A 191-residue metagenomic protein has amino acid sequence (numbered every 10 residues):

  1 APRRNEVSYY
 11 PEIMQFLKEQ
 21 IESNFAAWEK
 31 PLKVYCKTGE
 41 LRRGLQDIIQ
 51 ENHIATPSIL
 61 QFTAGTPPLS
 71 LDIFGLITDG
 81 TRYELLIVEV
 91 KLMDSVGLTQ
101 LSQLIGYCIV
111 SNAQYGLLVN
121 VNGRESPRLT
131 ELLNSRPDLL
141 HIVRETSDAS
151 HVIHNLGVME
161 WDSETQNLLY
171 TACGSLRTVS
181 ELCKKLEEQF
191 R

Functional and structural regions predicted by a protein language model:
A1-T38: Nuclease catalytic cores
E12, D72, S102-Q103: Well-ordered alpha-helical segments embedded in enzymatic catalytic cores
I13-F25, I49, I77, C108-S111 (+1 more regions): Hydrophobic, Leu/Ile/Phe/Ala-enriched alpha-helical segments that form helix-helix packing faces
W28-E84, V96, T165-L176: Active-site metal-binding core of divalent-cation-utilizing nuclease and nuclease-like domains
F74, K91, N122: Anionic group-transfer/hydrolysis microenvironments
V88: Conserved beta3 VAIK motif of the Hanks protein kinase fold
S95-S102, C108-S163: Nucleic-acid nuclease catalytic cores
V143-R191: Non-catalytic C-terminal interaction segments of nucleic acid-processing enzymes
